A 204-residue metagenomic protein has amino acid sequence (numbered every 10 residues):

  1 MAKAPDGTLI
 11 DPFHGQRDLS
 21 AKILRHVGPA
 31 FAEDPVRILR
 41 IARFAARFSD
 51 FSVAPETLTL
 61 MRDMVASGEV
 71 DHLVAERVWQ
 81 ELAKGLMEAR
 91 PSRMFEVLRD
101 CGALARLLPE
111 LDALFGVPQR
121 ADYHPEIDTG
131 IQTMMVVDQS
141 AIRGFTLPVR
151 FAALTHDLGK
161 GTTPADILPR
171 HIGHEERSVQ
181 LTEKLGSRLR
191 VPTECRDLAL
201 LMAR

Functional and structural regions predicted by a protein language model:
M1-L154, L158-P169, G173, R177-V191: Glycine- and charge-enriched loop/helix tracts that form the active or gating conduit in phosphate/cation-handling
S187-L201: Extended C-terminal subregions enriched in glycine
